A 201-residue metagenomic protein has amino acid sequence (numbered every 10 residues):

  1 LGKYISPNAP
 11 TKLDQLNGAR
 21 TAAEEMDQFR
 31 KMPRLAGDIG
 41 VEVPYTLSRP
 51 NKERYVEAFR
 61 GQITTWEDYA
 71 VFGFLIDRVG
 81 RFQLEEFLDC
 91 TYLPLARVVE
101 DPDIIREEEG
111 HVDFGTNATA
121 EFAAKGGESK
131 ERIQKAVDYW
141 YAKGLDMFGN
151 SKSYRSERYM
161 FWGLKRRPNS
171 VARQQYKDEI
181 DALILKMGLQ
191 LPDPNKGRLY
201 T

Functional and structural regions predicted by a protein language model:
L1, Q28, I76-Q83, H111-F114: Amphipathic, well-ordered alpha-helical segments in soluble domains
L1-R20, G80-R97: Helix-loop segments that flank and shape redox-cofactor active sites
K12, L16-A19, T64-L75, V99-P102: Short, solvent-exposed segments of well-ordered alpha helices
L16, R20-S48, T116-A120: Conserved alpha-helical segments that form or flank metal/cofactor-binding pockets of metalloenzymes
F29, P33-A36, V112, T116 (+4 more regions): A structural signal for well-ordered alpha-helices, especially hydrophobic packing surfaces of coiled-coils
S48-F74, C90, G126, W140-W162: Acidic/His metal-coordination segments adjacent to aromatic residues that form catalytic metal sites in metalloenzymes
Y92-M147: A contiguous pocket-lining binding segment that forms or flanks enzyme active sites
E128-T201: Extended, helix-rich structural scaffolds rather than catalytic motifs
